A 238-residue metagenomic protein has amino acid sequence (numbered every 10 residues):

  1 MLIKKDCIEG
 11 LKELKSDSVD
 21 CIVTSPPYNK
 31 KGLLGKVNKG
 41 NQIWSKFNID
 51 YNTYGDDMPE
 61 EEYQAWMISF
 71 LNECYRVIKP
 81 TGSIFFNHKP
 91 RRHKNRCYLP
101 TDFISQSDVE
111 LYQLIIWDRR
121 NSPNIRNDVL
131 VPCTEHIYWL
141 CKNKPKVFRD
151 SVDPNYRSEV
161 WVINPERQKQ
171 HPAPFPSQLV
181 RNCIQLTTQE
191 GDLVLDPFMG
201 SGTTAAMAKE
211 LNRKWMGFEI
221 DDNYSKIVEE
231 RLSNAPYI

Functional and structural regions predicted by a protein language model:
M1-I227, L232: Core catalytic lobe of class I
S233-I238: Positively charged, low-complexity nucleic-acid-binding target-recognition regions
